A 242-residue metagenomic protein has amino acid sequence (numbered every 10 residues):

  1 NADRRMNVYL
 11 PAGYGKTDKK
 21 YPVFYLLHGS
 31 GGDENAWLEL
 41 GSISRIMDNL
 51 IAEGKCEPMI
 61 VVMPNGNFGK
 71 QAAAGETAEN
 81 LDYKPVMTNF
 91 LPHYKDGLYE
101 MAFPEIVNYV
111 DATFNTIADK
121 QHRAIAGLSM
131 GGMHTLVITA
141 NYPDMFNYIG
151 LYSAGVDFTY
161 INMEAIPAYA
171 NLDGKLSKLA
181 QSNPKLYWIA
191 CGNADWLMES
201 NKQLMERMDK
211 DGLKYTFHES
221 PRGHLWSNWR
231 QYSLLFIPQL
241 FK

Functional and structural regions predicted by a protein language model:
N1-K242: Non-catalytic cap/lid and distal C-terminal segments of serine-dependent acyl enzymes
